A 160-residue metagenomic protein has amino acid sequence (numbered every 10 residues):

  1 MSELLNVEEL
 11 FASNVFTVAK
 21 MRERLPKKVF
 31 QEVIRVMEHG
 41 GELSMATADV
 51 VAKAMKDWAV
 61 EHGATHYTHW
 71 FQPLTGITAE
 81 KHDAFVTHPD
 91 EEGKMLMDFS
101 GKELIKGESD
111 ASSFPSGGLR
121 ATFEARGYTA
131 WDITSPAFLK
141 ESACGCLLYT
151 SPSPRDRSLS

Functional and structural regions predicted by a protein language model:
S2-G101, I105-E124: Histidine/acidic residue-rich metal-binding segments in metalloenzymes
R126, A130-E141: Hydrophobic alpha-helical bundle architecture
K140-L148: N-terminal accessory interaction module
Y149-D156: Conserved small/polar residues in nucleotide/adenosyl-binding loops
S158-S160: N-terminal low-complexity segments that are often proline-rich with Ser/Thr-Pro
